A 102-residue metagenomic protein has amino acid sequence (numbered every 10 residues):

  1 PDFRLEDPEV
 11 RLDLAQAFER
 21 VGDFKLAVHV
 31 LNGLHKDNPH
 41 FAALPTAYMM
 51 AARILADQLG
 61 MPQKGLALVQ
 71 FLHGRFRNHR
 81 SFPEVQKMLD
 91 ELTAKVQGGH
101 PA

Functional and structural regions predicted by a protein language model:
P1-E6, D37-A43, H73-V85: Short solvent-exposed coil/turn linkers within tandem alpha-helical repeat scaffolds
F18, L55-A56, T93: Residue at a conserved register position within TPR or TPR-like alpha-solenoid repeats
V21, Q58-L59, V96: Structural motif corresponding to the intra-repeat A-B loop/turn of tetratricopeptide repeats
